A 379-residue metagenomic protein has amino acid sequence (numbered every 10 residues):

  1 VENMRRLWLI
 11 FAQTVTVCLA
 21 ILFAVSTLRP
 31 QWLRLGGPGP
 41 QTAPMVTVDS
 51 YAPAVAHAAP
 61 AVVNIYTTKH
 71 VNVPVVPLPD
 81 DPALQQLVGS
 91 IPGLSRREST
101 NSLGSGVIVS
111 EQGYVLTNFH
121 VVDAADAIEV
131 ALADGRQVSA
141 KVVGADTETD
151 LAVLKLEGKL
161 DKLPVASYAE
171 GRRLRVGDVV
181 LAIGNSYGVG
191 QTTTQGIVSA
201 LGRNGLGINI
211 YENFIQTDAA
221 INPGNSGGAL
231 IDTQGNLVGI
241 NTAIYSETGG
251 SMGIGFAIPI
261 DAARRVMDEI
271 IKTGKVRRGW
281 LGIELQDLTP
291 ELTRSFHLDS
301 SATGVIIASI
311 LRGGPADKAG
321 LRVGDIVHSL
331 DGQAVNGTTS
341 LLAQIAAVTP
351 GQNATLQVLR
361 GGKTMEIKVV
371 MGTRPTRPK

Functional and structural regions predicted by a protein language model:
V1-N3: Short, Lys/Arg-enriched N-terminal segments with co-localized hydrophobic residues within the first ~10-30 amino acids
R5-V17, A24-T303, A308-G313, D317-A319 (+3 more regions): Serine-dependent protease modules
G324: Conserved catalytic motifs of ABC-family nucleotide-binding domains
L330-V335, G361: Short strand-turn-strand beta-turns centered on an Asx-Gly dipeptide
